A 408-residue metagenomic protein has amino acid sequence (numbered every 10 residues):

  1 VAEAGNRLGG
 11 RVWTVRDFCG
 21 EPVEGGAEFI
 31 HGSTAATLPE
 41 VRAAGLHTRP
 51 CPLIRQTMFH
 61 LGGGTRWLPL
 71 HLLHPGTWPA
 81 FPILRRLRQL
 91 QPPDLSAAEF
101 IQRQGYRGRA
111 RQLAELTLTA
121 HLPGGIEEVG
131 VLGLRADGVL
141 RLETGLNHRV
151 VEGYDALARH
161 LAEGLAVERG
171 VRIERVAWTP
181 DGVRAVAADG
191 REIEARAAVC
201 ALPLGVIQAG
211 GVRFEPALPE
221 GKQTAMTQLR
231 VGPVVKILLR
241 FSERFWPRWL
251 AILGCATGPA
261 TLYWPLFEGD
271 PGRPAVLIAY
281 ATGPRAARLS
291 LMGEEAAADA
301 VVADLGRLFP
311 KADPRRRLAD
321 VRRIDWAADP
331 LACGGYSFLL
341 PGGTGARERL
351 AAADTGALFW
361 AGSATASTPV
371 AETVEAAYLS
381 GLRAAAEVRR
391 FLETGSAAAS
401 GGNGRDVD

Functional and structural regions predicted by a protein language model:
V1-D408: FAD-dinucleotide binding site
